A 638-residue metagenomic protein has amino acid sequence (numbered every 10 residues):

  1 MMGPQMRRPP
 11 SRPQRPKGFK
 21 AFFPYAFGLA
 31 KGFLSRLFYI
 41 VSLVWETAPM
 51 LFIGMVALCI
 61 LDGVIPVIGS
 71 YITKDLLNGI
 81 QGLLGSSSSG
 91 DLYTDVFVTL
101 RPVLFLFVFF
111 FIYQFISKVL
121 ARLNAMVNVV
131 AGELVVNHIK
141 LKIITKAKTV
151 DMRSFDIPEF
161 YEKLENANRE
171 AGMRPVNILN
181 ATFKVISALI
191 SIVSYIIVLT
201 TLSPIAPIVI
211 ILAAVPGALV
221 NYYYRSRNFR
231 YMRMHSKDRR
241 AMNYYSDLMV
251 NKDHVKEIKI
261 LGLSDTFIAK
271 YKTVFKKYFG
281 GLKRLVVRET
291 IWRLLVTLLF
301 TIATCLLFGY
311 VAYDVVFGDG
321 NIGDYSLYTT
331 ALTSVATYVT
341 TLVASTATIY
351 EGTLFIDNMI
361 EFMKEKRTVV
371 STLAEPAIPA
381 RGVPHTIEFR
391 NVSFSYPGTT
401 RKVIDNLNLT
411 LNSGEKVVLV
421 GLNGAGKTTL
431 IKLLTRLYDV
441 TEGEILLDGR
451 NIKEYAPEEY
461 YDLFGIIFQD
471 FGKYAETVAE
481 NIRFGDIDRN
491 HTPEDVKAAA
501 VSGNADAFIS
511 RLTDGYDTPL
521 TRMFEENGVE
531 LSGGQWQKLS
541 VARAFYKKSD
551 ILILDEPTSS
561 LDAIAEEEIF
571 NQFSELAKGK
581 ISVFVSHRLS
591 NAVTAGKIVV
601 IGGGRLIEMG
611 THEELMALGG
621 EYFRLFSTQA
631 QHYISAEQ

Functional and structural regions predicted by a protein language model:
M1-P66, L83-L106, N124-N128, T145 (+7 more regions): Membrane-integrated ABC transporters
P10, M126-T145, I210-D253, A269 (+4 more regions): Cytoplasmic coupling helices
K17-Y25, K142-M173, H235-A269, E361-A374 (+3 more regions): Short intracellular "coupling" helices and adjacent cytoplasmic loop segments at the cytosolic face of multi-pass
E46, N166-I178, R230-K237, D247-V250 (+6 more regions): An intracellular "coupling" helix at the cytosolic face of ABC transporter transmembrane type-1 domains
M50-L120, I197-N228, C305-G309, Y313-G323 (+1 more regions): Transmembrane helix-loop-helix hairpins at lipid-water interfaces of multipass membrane proteins, especially the type-1
A147, Y271, F389-N391: Conserved catalytic Walker-motif region of ABC-type ATPase nucleotide-binding domains
L263, L307, Y328-E365: Cytosolic ends of transmembrane helices, especially the final helix of ABC transmembrane type-1 domains
I378-Q638: ABC-type nucleotide-binding domain
